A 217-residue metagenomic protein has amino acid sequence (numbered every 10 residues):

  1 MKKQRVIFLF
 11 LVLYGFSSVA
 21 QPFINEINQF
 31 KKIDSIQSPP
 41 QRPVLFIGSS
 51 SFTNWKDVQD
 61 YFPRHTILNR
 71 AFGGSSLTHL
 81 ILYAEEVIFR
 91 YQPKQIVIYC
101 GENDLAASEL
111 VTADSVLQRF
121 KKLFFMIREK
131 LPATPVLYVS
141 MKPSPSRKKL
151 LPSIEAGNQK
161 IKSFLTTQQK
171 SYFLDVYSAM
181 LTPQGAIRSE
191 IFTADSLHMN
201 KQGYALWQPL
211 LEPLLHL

Functional and structural regions predicted by a protein language model:
M1-P22: Bacterial Sec-dependent N-terminal signal peptides
Q21-R119, P145, L150-E155: Conserved SGNH/GDSL esterase-like catalytic core that processes O-acyl groups on lipids and polysaccharides
T66-L68, P135, K170-Y172: Conserved beta-strand segments of alpha/beta enzyme cores
A84, F120-F125, N158, K162: Generic structural signal for well-ordered alpha-helices, preferentially at hydrophobic/aromatic core positions
Y99, V139-S140: Alpha/beta-hydrolase-fold catalytic nucleophile elbow
K121, M126, K130, P143-S146: Extracellular glycan-modifying ectodomains
L131-Y138: A non-catalytic structural micro-motif
P143-L217: Catalytic His-Asp segment of secreted/periplasmic serine-dependent ester chemistry enzymes
